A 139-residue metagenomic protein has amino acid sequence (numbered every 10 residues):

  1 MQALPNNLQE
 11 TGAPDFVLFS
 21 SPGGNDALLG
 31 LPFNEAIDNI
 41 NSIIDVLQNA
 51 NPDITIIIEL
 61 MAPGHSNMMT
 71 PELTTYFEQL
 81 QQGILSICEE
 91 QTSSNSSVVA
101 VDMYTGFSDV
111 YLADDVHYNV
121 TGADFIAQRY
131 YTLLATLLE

Functional and structural regions predicted by a protein language model:
M1-A13, Q91-H117: N-terminal hydrophobic signal/anchor transmembrane helix of membrane proteins
M1-I37, M61-S66: Oxyanion-hole/transition-state-stabilizing segment in secreted/luminal serine hydrolases and related acyltransferases
P5, I40-D45, Q81, L85: Generic structural signal for well-ordered alpha-helices, preferentially at hydrophobic/aromatic core positions
L8-Q9, I44-N49, C88-T92: N-terminal cationic-hydrophobic initiation segments that often serve targeting/anchoring roles
D15-P22, D26-L28, I54-L60, S97-D102 (+2 more regions): Structural recognition of the beta-strand scaffold that forms the well-ordered cores of secreted hydrolase catalytic
N25-F33, T70-P71, L112-Y118: Second-shell loop/turn segments in exported
I54, M61-V101, V116, V120-D124: Substrate-gating cap/lid alpha-helix
D114-E139: Histidine-centered active-site loop/cap adjacent to the catalytic His in serine esterases/O-acetyl transfer systems
